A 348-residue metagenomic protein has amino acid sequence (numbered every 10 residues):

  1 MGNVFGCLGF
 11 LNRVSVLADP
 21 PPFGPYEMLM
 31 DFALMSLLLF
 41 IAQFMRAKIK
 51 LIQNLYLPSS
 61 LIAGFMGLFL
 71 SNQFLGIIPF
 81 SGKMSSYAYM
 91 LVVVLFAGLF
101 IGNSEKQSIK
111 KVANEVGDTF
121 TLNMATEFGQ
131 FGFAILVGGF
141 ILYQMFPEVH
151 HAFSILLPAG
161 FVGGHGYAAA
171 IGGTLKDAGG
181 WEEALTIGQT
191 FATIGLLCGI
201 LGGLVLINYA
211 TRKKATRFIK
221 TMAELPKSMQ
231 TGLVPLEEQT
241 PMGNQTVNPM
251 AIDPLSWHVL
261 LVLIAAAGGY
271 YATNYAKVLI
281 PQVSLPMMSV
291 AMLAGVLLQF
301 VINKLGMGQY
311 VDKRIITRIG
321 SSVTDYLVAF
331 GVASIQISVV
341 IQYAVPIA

Functional and structural regions predicted by a protein language model:
M1-P25, Y209-S256, N303-Q309: Intrinsically disordered, low-complexity non-transmembrane regions of multi-pass membrane transporters
F23-L37, G82-F96, H151-F153, L157-P158 (+2 more regions): Structural signature of hydrophobic alpha-helical transmembrane segments
Y26, P241-L263, Q282-V283, V311-D325 (+1 more regions): Membrane-water interface at loop-to-transmembrane-helix junctions
R46-S60, I77-S85, F140, Y270-R314: Flexible hinge motifs at transmembrane-helix junctions and intramembrane kinks/re-entrant loops in multi-pass membrane
G64-S71, S85-A113, L293-I302, T317-I341: Hydrophobic transmembrane alpha-helices of secondary-active transporters and Na+-translocating membrane complexes
E105-G139, A192, V259-V262, R318 (+2 more regions): Entry/N-cap segments of selected transmembrane alpha helices and their immediately preceding amphipathic helices
A125, V137, F146-T190, I194 (+3 more regions): Alpha-helical membrane segments and immediately flanking helix-loop junctions that form or couple to the substrate/ion
S228-L298: Core mid-bundle transmembrane helix pairs that form the ion/substrate translocation pathway in diverse multi-pass
